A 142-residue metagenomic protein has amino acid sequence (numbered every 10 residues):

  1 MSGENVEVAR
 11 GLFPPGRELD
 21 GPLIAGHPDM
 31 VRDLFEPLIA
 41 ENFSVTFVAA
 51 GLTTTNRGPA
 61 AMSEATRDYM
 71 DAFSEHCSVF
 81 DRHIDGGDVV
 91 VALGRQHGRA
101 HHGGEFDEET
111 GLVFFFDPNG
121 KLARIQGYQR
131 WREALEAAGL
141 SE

Functional and structural regions predicted by a protein language model:
M1-E142: C-terminal and inter-domain tail/linker signature
